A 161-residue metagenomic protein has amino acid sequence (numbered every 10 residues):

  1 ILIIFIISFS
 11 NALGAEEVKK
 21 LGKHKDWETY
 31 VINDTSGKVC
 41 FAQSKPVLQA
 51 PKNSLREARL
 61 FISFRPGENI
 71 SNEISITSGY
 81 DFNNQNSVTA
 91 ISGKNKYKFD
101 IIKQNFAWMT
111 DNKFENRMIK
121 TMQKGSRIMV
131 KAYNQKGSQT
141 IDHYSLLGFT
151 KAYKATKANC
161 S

Functional and structural regions predicted by a protein language model:
I1-S8: Bacterial N-terminal signal peptides
G14-S161: A generic "folded-domain core" signal
